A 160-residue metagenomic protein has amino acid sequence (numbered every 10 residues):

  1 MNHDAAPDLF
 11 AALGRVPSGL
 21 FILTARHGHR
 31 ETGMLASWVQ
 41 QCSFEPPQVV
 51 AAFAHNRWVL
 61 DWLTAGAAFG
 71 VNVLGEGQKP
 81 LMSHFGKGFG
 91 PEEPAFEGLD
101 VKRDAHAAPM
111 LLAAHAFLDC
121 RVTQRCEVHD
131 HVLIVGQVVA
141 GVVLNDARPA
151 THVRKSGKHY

Functional and structural regions predicted by a protein language model:
M1-Y160: Basic, polyanion-binding surface patches
